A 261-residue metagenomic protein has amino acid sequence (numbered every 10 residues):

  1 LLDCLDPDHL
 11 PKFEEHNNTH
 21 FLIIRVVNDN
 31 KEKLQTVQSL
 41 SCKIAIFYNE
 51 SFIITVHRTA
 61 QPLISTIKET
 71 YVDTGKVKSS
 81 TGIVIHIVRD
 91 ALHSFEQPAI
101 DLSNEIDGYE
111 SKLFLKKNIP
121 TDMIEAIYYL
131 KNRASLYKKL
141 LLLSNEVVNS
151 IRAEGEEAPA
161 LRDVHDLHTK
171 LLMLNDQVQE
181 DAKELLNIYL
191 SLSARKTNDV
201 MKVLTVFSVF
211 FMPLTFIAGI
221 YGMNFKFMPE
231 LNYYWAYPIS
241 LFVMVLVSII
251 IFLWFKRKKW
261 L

Functional and structural regions predicted by a protein language model:
L1-G75, E105, L143-L161, R257-L261: Helix-boundary and N-terminal cytosolic regulatory elements
S51, A91, D101, G108 (+1 more regions): Membrane-associated alpha-helical segments
G75-I83: A short, surface-exposed, charged and often Trp/Pro-enriched helix-loop connector in the C-terminal portion of helical
G82-I106: Well-ordered alpha/beta subsegment
V88, F95, L171, S248-W254: Alpha-helical transmembrane segments
F207-L261: Alpha-helical transmembrane anchor segments
